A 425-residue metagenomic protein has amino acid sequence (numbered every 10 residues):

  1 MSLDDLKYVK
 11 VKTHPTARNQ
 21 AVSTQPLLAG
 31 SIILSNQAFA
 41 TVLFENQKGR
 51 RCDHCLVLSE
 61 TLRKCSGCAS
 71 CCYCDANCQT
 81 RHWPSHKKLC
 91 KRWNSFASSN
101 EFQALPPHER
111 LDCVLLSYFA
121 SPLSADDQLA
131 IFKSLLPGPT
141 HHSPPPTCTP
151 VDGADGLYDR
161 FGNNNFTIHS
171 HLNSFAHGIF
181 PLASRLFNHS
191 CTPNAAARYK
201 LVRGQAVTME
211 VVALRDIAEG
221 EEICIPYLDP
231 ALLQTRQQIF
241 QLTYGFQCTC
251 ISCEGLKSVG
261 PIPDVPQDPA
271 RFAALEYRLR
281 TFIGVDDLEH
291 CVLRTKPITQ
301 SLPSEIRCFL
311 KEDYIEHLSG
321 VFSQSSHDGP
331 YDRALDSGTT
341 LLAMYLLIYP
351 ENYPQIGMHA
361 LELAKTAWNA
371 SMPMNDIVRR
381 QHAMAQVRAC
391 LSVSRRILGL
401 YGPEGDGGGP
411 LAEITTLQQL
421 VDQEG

Functional and structural regions predicted by a protein language model:
M1-T16, S35, P107, D422-G425: Eukaryotic N-terminal targeting leaders
D5-Y8, L43-R50, V57-S70, T80-A97 (+1 more regions): C-terminal SET catalytic tail plus cysteine-rich post-SET Zn-binding segment of SAM-dependent SET-domain
K10-F44, S70, N77, V114 (+4 more regions): Conserved SET/PR-domain catalytic core that frames the SAM/AdoMet-binding pocket
A17, A21, L27, N46 (+10 more regions): Intrinsic disorder
Q25, R50-D53, R63-S66, C72 (+12 more regions): Amphipathic alpha-helical interface elements that mediate macromolecular binding in regulatory proteins
A29, G49-R50, S70, S95-V114: Non-catalytic interaction surface on structured domains
E101-V202: Catalytic cores of histone-lysine modification enzymes
E254-G425: Non-catalytic accessory regions of eukaryotic chromatin regulators
